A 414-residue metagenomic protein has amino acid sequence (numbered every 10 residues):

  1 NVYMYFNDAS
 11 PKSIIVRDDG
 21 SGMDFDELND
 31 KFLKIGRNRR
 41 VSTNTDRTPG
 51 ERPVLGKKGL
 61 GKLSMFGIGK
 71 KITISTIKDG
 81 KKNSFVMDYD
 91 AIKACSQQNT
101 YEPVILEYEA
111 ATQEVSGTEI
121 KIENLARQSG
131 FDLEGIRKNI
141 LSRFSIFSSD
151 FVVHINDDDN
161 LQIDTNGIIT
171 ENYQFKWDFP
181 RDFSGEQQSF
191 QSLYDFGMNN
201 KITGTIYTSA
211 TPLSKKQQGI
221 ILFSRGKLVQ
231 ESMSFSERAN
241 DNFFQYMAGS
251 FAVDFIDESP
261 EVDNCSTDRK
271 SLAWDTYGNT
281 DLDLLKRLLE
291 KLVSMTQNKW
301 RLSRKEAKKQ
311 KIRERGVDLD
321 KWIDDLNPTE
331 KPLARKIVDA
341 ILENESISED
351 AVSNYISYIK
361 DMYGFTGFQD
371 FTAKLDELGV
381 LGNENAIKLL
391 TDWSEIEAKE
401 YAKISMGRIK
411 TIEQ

Functional and structural regions predicted by a protein language model:
N1-N124, V338-E343, S353-I359, G364-E377 (+4 more regions): GHKL (Bergerat-fold) ATPase N-terminal catalytic module, capturing the glycine-rich phosphate-binding loop and acidic
I14, P49-V54, S116-G130, Y207-T208 (+2 more regions): Short hinge/gating elements
D19-G20, N124-S129, F255-D257, G278: A generic structural motif
D24, Q128-I136, Y277-L288: Short amphipathic alpha-helical segments
T76, V153-H154, I221-F223: Short aromatic-centered micro-motifs
G80, D157-D159, R225-G226: Residue-level detection of beta-strand-connecting loop/turn positions
T112-Q217: Glycine/threonine-rich ATP-lid/beta-loop region of ATP-binding domains
F190-E413: Charged regulatory segments coupled to nucleotide-binding catalytic modules in large multidomain enzymes
